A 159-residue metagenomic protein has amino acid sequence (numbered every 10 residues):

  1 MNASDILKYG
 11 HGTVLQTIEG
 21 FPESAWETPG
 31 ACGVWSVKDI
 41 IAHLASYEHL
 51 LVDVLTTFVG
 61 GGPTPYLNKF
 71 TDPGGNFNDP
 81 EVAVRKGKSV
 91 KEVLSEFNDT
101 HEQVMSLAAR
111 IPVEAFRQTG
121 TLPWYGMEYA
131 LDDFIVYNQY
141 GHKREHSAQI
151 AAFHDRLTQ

Functional and structural regions predicted by a protein language model:
M1, S36-V52, P80-E96: Charged, low-complexity, helix/coiled-coil-prone segments
M1-S4, T17-I18, L67-F70, P80-V82 (+1 more regions): Short acidic/polar alpha-helix capping motifs at helix-coil junctions
M1-V34: An N-terminal domain-cap segment
I6, G10, G75-Q118, Y137: Acidic/histidine-rich alpha-helical segments that form the ligand environment of transition-metal centers
H11, L15-P22, E48-T56, N98-P112 (+2 more regions): Structural signal for well-ordered, non-membrane alpha-helices
G20-E23, A115-F116, L122-P123: Short alpha-helical hairpin
E27-N76, T119-Q159: Short, contiguous alpha-helical
